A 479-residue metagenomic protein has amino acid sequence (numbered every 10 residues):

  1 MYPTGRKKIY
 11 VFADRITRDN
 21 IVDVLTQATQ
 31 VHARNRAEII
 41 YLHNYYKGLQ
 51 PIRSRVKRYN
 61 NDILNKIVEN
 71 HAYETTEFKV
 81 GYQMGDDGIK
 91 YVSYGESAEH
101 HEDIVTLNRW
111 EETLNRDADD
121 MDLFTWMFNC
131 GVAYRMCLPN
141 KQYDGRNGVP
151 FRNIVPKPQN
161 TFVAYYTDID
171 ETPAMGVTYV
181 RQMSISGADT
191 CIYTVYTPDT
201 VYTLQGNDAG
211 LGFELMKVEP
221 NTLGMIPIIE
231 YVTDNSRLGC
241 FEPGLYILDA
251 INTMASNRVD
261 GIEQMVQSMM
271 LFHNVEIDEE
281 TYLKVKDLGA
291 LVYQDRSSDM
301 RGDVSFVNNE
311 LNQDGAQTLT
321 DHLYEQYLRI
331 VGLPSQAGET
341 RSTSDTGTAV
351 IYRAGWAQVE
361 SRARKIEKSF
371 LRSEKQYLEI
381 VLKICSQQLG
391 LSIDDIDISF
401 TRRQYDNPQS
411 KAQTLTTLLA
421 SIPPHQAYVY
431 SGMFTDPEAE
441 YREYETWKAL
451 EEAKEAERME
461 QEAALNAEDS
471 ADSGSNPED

Functional and structural regions predicted by a protein language model:
M1-N153, S473-D479: Extended, helix-rich architectural segments
R15-D19, Q27-N35, Y45-R55, D62 (+12 more regions): Surface-exposed polar/charged interaction patches
H32, R36, E74, L114-M121 (+10 more regions): Short secondary-structure junctions and interdomain/linker hinges
E102-T106, E111-D119, M127, P243 (+5 more regions): Short amphipathic alpha-helical segments
F124, F128-N129, Y134-R237: Extended, regular secondary-structure scaffolds
M136, T178, F272, V292 (+1 more regions): Residues in well-ordered beta-strands of folded domains
G212-A354: Extended, charged amphipathic alpha-helical segments
L283-M300, V307, L311-G315, H322-D479: C-terminal helix-loop subdomains that flank or include functional centers
